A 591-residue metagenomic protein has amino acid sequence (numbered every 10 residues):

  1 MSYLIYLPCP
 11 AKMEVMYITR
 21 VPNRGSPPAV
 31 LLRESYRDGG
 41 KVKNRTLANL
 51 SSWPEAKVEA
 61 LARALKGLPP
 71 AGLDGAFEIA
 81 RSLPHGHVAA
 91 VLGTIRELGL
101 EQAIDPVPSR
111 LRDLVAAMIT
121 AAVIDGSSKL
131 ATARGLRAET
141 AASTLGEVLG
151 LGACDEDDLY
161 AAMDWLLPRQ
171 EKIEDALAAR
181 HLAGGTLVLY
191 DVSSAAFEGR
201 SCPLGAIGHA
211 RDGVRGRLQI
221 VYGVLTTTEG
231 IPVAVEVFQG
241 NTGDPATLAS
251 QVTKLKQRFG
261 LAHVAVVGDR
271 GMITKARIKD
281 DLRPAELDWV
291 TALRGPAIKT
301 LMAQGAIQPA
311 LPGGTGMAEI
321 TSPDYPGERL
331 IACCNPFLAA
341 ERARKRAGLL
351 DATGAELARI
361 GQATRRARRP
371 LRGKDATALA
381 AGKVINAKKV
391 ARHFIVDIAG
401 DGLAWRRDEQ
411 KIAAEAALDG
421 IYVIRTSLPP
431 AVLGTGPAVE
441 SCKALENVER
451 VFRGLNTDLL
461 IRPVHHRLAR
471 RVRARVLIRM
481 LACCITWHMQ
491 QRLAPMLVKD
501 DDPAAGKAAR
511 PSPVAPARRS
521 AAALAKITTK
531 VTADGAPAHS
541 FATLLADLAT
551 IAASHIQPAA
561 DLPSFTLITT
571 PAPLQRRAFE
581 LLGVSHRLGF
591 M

Functional and structural regions predicted by a protein language model:
S2-I5, P10-V30, E34, G39-K43 (+1 more regions): Anion-binding and metal-coordination hotspots
S26-P27, S35-V107: DNA- and nucleic-acid-binding/regulatory domain cores of transcription factors and nucleic-acid enzymes
